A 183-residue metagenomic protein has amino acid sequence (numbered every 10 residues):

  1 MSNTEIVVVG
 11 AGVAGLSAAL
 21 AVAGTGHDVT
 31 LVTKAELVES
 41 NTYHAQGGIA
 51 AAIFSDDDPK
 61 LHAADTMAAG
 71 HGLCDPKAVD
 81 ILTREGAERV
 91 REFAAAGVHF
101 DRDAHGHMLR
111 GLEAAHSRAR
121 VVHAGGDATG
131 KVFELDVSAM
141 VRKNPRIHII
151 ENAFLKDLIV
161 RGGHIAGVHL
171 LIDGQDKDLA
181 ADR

Functional and structural regions predicted by a protein language model:
S2, T25-G26, D136-A139: Noncatalytic alpha-helical scaffold of FAD-dependent oxidoreductases
S2-T4, Q175-R183: Core beta-strand elements of the Rossmann-like FAD/NAD(P) dinucleotide-binding domain in flavoenzyme oxidoreductases
E5-L31: N-terminal Rossmann-like FAD-binding beta1-loop-alpha1 element of flavoenzymes
V7-V8, S17, H99, G167-H169 (+1 more regions): Structured core elements
A11, A153, D182-R183: Structural detector for helix-capping/boundary residues
G24, I172-G174: A generic beta-sheet turn/junction motif
K34-I172: Conserved N-terminal/central alpha/beta ligand/cofactor-binding core
